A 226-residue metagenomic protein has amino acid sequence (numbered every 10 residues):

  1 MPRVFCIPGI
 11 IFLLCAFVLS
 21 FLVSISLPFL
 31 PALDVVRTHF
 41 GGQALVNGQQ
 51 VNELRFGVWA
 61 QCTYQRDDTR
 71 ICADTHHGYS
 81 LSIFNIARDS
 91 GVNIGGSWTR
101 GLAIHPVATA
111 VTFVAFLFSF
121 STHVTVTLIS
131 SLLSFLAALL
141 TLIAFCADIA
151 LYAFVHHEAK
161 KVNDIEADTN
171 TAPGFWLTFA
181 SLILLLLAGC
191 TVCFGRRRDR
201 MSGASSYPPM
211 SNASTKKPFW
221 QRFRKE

Functional and structural regions predicted by a protein language model:
M1-G48, A188-E226: Intrinsically disordered terminal tails
M1-P2, I86-G101, K161-G174: Juxtamembrane membrane-interface segments at transmembrane-helix boundaries in membrane proteins
P2-P31, G101-Y152, T178-R196: Signature of small four-pass
S20-V23, L30-R100: A surface-exposed beta-alpha-beta supersecondary segment
Q50-V51, I165-I183: Individual transmembrane alpha-helices with interfacial aromatic-anchor signatures
Q65-G78, D164-P173, C190-S206: Alpha-helical membrane-embedding segments and immediately adjacent membrane-interface amphipathic helices
L81, Y152-K161: Peri-membrane helix termini and adjoining interfacial loops of integral membrane proteins
